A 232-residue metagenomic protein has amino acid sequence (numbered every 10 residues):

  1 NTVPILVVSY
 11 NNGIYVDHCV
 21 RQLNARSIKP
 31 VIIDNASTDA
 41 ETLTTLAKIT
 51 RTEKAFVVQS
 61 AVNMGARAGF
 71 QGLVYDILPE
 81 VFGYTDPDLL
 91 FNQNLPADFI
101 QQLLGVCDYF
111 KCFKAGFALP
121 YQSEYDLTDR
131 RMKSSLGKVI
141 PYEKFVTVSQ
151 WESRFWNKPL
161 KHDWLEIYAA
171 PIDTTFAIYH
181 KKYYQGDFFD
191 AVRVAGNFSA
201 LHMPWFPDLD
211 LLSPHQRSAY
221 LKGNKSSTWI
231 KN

Functional and structural regions predicted by a protein language model:
V3-Y15, C19, I33: A conserved hydrophobic helix/loop-capping motif in glycosyltransferases and polysaccharide synthases
S9-N12, N35-A36, R67, F91: Preference for well-ordered, secondary-structure-rich cores of eukaryotic proteins
R21-P30: Short, acidic, metal-binding catalytic loop of nucleotide-sugar glycosyltransferases
I33-T45: A conserved acidic beta->alpha catalytic loop
T42-V81: Active-site-proximal specificity loops/subdomain of glycosyltransferases
G65-A68, V74-Y75, L90-D190: Conserved catalytic core of nucleotide-sugar-dependent glycosyltransferases
Y168, T174-N232: A glycosyltransferase accessory/donor-loop signature
